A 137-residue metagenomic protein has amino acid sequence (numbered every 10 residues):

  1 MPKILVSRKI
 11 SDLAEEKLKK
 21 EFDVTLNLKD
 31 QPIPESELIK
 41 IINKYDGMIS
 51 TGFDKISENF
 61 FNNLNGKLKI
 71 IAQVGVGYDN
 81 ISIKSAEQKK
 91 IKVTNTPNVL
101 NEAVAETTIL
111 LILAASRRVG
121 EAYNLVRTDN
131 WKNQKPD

Functional and structural regions predicted by a protein language model:
M1-T94: An N-terminal-biased, well-structured beta-alpha scaffold segment characteristic of Rossmann-like dinucleotide-binding
K89, P97-D137: Phosphate-binding beta-alpha-beta segment of Rossmann-like dinucleotide-binding domains, i.e., the NAD(P)
